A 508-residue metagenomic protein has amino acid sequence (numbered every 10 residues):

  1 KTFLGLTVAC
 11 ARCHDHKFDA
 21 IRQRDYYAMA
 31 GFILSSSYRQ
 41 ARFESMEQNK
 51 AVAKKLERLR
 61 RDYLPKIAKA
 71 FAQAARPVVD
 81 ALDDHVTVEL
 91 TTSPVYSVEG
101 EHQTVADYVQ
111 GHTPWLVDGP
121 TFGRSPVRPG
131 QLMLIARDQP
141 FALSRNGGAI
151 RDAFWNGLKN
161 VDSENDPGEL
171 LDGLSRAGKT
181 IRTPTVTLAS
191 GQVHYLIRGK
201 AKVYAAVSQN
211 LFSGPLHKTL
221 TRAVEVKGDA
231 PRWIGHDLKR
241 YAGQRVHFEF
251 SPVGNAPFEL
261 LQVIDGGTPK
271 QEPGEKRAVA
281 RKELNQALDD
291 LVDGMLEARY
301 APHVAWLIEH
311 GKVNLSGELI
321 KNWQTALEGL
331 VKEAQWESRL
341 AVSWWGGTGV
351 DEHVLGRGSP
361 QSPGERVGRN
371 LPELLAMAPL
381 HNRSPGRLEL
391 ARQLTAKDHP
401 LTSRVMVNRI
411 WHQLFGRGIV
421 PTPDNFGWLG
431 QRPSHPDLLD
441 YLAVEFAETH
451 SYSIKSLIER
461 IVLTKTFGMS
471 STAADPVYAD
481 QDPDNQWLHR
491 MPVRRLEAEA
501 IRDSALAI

Functional and structural regions predicted by a protein language model:
K1-R58: Sequence context surrounding c-type heme c attachment/ligation sites in exported
A20, M295-I508: Primarily short, surface-exposed interaction patches in extracytoplasmic proteins
S35-V79, L375-A376, L394: Electron-transfer interface patches adjacent to heme c in soluble/periplasmic c-type cytochromes and di-/multiheme
K69-A149, T268-Y300, V304-W306, G311 (+2 more regions): Extracellular carbohydrate-recognition regions
I135-G178: Surface-exposed, low-complexity/disordered Ser/Thr/Gly/Pro/Asn-rich loops and linkers
V161-Q192, K200-A205, P231-H236, L390-Q393: Short beta-strands within extracellular/lumenal beta-sheet-rich domains
R182-T185, Q192-R198, G235-D237, R245-S251 (+1 more regions): Residues within well-ordered beta-strands of beta-sheet-rich folds
F212-V246, F250-L261: Extracellular carbohydrate recognition and processing domains and analogous Trp-centered ligand-binding platforms
